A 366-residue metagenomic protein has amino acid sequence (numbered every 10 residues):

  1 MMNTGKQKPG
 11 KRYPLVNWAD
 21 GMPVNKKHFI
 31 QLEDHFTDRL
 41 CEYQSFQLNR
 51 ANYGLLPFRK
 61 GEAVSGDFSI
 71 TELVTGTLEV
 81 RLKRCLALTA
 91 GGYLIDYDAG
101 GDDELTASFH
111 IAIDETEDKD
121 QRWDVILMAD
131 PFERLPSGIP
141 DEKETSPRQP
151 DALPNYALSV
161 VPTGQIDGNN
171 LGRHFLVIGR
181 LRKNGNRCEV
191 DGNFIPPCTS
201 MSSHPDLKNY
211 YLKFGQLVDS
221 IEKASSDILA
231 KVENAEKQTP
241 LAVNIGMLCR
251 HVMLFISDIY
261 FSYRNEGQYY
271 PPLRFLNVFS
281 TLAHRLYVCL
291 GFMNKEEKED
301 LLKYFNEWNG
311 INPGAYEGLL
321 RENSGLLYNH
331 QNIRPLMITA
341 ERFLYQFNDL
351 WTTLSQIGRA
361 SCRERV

Functional and structural regions predicted by a protein language model:
N3, K143-L282: Mixed-charge (acidic/basic) macromolecular-recognition segments
K6-K83: N-terminal "first-domain core" detector
P9-R12, Y97-E115: Short linear interaction motifs
D38-S45, D96-A99, F132-K143: Short, solvent-exposed secondary-structure capping/transition elements
S69, I95-D96: Basic, amphipathic N-terminal segments
K83-L88, I178-L181: Short polybasic amphipathic segments
L105-D141: Elongated alpha-helical scaffolds
E266-V366: Extended, amphipathic alpha-helical scaffolds
